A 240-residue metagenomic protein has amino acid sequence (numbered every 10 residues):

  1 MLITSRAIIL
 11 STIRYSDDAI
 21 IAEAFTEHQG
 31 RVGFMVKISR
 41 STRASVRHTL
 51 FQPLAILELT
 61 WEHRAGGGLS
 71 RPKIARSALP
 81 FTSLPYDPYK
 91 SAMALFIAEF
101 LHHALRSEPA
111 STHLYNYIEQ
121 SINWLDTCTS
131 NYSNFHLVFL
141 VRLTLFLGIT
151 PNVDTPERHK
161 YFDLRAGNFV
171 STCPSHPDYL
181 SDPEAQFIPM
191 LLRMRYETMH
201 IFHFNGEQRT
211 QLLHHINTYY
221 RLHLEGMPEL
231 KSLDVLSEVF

Functional and structural regions predicted by a protein language model:
M1-F240: Non-catalytic alpha-helical scaffolds and adjoining flexible linkers that form interface surfaces for assembly
